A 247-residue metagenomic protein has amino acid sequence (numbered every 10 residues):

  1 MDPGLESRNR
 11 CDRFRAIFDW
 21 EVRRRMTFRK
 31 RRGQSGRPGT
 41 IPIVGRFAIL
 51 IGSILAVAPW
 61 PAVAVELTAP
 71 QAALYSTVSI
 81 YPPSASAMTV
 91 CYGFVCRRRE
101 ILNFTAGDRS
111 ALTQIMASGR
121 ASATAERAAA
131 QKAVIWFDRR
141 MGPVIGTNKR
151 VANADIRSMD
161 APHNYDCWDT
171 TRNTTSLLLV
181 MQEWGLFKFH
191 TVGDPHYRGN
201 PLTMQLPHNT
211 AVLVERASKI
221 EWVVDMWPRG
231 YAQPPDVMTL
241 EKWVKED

Functional and structural regions predicted by a protein language model:
G45-A58: Bacterial N-terminal signal peptides
W60-A64: Sec/Tat signal peptide C-region and signal peptidase I cleavage site
E66-G93: Short N-terminal segments immediately surrounding and downstream of signal-peptide cleavage
Y92-R99, F104-A121, R150-D160: Acidic/histidine-rich, surface-exposed loop or edge segments in extracytoplasmic proteins
K132-H190: Mid-length scaffold segments of soluble, non-membrane domains
L179-W243: Hydrophobic/aromatic-rich core segments of domains that either
